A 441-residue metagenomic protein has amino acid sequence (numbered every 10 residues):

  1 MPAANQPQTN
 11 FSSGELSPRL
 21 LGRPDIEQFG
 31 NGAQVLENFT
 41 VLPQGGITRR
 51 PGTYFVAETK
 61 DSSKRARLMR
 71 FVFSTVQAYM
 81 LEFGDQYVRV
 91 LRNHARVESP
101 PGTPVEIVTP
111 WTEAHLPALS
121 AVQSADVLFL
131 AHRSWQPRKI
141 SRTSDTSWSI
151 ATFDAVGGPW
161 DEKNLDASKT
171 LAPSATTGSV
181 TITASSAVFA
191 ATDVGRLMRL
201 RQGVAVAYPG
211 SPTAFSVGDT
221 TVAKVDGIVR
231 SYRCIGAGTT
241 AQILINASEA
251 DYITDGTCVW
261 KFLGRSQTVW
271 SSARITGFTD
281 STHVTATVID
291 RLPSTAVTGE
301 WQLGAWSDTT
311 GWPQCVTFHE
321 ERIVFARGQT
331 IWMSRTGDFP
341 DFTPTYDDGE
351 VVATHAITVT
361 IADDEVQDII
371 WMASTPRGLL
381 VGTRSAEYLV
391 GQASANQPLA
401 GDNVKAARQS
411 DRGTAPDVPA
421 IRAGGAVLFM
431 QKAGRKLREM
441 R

Functional and structural regions predicted by a protein language model:
M1-G102, K139, T143-S179, T287-R377 (+1 more regions): N-terminal beta-propeller domains
D61-R65, E113-H115, P209-T213, W306-W312 (+1 more regions): Surface-exposed ligand/attachment interfaces on beta-rich extracellular proteins
Q77-R92, D255-L263, P398-P419: Short secondary-structure subsegments characteristic of cysteine-rich extracellular domains
Y79, F83, T109-R138, L379-G382: Elongated alpha-helical scaffolds
V97-E98, T103-E106, R142, W148-L244 (+2 more regions): Autoprocessing Asn-cyclization modules and mimics
R322, D363-R441: Beta-sheet-dominated scaffold domains
